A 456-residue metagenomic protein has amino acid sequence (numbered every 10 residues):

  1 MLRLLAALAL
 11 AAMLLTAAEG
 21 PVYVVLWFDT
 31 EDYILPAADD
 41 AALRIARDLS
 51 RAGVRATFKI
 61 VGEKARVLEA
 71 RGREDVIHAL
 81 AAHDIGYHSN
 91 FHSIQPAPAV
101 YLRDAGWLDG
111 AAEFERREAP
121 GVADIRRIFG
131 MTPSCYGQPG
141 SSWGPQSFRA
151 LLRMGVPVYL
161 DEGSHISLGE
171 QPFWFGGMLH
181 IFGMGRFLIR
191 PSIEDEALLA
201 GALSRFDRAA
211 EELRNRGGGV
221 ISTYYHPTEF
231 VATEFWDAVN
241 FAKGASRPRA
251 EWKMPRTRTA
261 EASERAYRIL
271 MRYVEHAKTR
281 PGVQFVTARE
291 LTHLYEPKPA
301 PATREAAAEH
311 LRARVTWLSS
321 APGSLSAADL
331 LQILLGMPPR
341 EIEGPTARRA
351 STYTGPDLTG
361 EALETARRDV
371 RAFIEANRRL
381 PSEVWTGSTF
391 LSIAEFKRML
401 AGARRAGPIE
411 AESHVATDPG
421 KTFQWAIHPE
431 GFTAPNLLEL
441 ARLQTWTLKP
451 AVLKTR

Functional and structural regions predicted by a protein language model:
L4-M13: Sec-dependent N-terminal signal peptides
E19-A82, V220-Y224, T228-F230, E261 (+4 more regions): Active-site beta->alpha N-cap acidic-glycine motif
V25-E31, E251-P255, R378: Acidic/histidine-rich, surface-exposed loop or edge segments in extracytoplasmic proteins
A38-I45, A70-G72, F114-A119, L199-A209 (+1 more regions): Well-ordered, non-membrane alpha-helical segments in soluble/globular domains
R55-Q146, S167-E170, G185, G218-P227 (+6 more regions): Metal-dependent polysaccharide deacetylase catalytic core of the NodB/CE4 family, i.e., the active-site-bearing domain
E69, I94, C135-N240: Active-site-adjacent pocket scaffolds in enzyme catalytic domains
V158-I166, G217, Y225-E309: C-terminal domain-boundary segment and adjacent tail
T259, R272-E375, L380-F390, E395 (+1 more regions): Histidine-centered catalytic/metal-binding microenvironments
